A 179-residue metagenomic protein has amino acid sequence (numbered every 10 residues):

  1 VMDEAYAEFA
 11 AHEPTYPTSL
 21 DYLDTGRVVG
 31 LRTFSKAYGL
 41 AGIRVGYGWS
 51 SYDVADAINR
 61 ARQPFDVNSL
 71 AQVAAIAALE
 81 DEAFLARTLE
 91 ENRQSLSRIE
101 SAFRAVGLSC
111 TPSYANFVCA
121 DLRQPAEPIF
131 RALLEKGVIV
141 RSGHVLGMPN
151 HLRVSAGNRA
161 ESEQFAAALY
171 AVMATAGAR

Functional and structural regions predicted by a protein language model:
V1: Walker B beta-strand of ABC/ABC-like P-loop ATPase nucleotide-binding domains, specifically the conserved hydrophobic
E4-A37: Active-site pre-lysine segment of PLP-dependent enzymes
R27-T111: PLP-dependent aminotransferase class I/II
G42, Y114, G147-N150: Short acidic/glycine-enriched loop/turn segments that link adjacent beta-strands
W49, C119-D121, S155-G157: Short hydrophobic/aromatic beta-strand micro-patches that form the beta-sheet surface supporting nucleotide- or nucleic
N92-R93, S101-K136, L152: Conserved PLP-binding catalytic core of the aspartate aminotransferase-like
A132-K136, V140-R141, V145-R179: PLP-dependent enzyme catalytic core of the Aspartate aminotransferase-like
